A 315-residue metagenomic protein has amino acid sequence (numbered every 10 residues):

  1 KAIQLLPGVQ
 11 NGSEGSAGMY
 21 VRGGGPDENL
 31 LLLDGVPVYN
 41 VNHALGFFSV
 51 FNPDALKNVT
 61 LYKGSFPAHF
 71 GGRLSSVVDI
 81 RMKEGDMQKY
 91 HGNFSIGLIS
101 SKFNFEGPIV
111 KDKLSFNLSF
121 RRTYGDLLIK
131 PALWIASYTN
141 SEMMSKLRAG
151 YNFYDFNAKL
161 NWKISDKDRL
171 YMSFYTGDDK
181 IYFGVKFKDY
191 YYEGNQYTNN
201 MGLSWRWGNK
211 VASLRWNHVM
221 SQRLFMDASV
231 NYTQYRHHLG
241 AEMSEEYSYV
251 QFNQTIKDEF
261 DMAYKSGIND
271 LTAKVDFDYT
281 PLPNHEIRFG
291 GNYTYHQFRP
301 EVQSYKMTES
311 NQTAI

Functional and structural regions predicted by a protein language model:
K1-N29, L33-F66, K83: Periplasmic N-terminal accessory/gating domains of Gram-negative outer-membrane beta-barrel systems
I3, G92-I96, F116-F120, M172-F174 (+2 more regions): Membrane-embedded beta-strand positions of outer-membrane beta-barrel proteins
L6-G8, V50-N93, K102-N104, K113: A beta-strand signature from Gram-negative outer-membrane beta-barrel systems, especially the internal plug domain
G12-S13, S95-G97, K146-F153, G202-G208 (+1 more regions): Short sequence motifs at beta-strands and strand-loop junctions characteristic of Gram-negative outer-membrane
G18, N58, K63, V77-D79 (+7 more regions): Membrane-embedded beta-strand positions in outer-membrane beta-barrel channels/transporters
M82-E84, L98-S100, I109-K111, R122-D126 (+3 more regions): Transmembrane beta-strands of outer-membrane beta-barrel pores
M87-Q88, V110-W205, A241: Periplasmic-side early beta-strands and strand-to-turn transitions of outer-membrane beta-barrels
N161-D179, L203-I315: Face-selective signature of the C-terminal outer-membrane beta-barrel domain
